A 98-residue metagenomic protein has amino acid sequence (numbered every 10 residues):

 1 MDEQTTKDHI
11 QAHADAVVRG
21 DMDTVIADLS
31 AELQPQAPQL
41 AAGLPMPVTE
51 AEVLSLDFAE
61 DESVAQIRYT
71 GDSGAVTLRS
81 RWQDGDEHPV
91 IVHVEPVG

Functional and structural regions predicted by a protein language model:
M1-Q4: TPR-adjacent "capping" and linker segments in tetratricopeptide-repeat scaffold/adaptor proteins
K7-D8, A12-D15, R19-D61: Short solvent-exposed beta->alpha transition segments
A37-D86, I91-G98: Surface-exposed, charged secondary-structure patches
